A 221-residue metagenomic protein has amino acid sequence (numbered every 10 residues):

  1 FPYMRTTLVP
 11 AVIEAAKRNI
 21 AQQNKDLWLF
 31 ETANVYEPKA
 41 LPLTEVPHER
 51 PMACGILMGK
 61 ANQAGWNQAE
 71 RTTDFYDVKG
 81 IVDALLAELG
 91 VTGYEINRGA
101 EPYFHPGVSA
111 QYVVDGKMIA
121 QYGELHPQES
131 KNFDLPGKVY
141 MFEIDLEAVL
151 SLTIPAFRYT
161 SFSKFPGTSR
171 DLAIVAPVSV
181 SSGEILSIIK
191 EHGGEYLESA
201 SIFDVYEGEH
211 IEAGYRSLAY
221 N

Functional and structural regions predicted by a protein language model:
F1-L27, R170, N221: Extended, well-folded interaction surfaces typified by the phenylalanyl-tRNA synthetase beta subunit core
V9, A33-N34: Active-site loop/lid in soluble adenylation, ligation, and acyl-transfer enzymes
A33, K39, H48-E49, C54 (+1 more regions): A carboxyl-terminal module marker
L43: Extended hydrophobic
